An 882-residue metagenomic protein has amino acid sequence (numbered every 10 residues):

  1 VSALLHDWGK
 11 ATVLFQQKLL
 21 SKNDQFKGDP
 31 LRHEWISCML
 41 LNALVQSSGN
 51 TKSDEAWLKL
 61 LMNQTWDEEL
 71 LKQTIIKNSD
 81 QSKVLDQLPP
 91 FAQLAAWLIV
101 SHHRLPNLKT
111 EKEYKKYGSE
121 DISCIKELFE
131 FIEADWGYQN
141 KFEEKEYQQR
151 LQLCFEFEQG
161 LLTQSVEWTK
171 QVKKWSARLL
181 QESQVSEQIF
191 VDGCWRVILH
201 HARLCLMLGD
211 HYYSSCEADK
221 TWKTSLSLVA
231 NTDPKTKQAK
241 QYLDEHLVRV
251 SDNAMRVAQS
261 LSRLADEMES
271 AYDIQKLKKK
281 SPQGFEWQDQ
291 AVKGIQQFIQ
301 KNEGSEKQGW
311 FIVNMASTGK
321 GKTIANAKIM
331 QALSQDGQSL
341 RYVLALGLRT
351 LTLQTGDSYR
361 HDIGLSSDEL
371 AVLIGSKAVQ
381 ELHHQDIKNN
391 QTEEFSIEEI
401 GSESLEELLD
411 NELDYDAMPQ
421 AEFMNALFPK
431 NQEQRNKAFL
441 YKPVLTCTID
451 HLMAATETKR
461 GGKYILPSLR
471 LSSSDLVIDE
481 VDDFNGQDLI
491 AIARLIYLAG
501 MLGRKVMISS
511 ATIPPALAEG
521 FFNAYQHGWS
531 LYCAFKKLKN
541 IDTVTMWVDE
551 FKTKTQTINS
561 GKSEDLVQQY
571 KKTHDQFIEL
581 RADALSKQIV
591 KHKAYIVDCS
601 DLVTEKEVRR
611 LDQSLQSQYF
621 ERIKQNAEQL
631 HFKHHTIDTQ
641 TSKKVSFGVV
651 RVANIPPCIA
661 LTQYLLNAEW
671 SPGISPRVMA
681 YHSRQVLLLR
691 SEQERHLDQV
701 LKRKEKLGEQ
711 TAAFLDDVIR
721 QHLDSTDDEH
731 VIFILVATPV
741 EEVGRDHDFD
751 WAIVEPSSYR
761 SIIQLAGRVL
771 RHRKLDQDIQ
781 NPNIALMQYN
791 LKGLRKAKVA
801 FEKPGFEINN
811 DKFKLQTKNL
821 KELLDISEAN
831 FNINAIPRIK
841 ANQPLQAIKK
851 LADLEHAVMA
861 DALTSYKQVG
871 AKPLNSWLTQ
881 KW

Functional and structural regions predicted by a protein language model:
V1, D612-S642, F647, A653-S671 (+4 more regions): The feature captures the C-terminal accessory region of ATP-dependent helicases and related nucleic-acid translocases
V1, N63-K279: N-terminal accessory nucleic-acid engagement/regulatory domains that precede and modulate ATP-driven motor cores
A3, Q16, D266-M315: Conserved pre-motif I regulatory segment
E286-Q308, S317-K320, S334-D336, V343-G347 (+5 more regions): Conserved C-terminal RecA-like helicase domain
E306-M330, F484-Q487, S510: Walker A/P-loop
D450-L452, Y464-A499: SF2 helicase catalytic motif II
A518-E519, H527-C658: Conserved interdomain linker/interface between the two RecA-like ATPase lobes of SF2 helicase motors
Y759-I784: Conserved SF2 helicase motif VI
